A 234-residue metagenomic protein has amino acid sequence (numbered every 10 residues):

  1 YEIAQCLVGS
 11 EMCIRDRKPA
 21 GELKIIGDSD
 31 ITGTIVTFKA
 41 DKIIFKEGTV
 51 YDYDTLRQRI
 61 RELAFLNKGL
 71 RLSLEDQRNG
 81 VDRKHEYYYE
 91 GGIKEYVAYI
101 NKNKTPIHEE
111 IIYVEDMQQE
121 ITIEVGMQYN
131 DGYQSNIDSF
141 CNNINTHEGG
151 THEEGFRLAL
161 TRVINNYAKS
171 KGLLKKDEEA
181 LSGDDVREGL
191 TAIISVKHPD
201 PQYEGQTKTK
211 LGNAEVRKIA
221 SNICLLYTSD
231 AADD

Functional and structural regions predicted by a protein language model:
Y1-G9, I14, Y227-D234: Single conserved hydrophobic/aromatic residue that forms the stacking wall/gate of nucleotide- or nucleobase-binding
G9-Y99: GHKL-type ATPase core
R15-A20, Y51-T55, F140-G155, Q206-L225: Extended active-site and interfacial segments that coordinate phosphate-rich ligands in large catalytic machineries
T37-A40, D138, N222: Surface-exposed beta-strand-to-loop junctions that form interaction patches on eukaryotic regulatory domains
D41, D76, D185, D230-D234: Acidic side chains
K42-Y51, H147, E204, S229: Short, polar/flexible loop-turn hinges at active-site or ligand-entry regions and domain interfaces
D54, R61-L63, G69, S73-Q206: GHKL/Histidine-kinase-like ATPase module
